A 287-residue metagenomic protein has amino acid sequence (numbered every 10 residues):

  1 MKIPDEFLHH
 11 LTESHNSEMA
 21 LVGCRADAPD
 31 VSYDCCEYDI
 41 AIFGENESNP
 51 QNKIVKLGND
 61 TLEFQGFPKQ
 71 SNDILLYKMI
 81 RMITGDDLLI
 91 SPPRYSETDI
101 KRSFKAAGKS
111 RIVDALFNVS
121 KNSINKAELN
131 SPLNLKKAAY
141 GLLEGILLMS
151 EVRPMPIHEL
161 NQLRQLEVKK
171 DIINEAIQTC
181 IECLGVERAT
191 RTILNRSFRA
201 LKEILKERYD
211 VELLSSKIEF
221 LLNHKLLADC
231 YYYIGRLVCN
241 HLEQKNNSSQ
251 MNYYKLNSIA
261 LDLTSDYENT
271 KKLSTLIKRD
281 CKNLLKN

Functional and structural regions predicted by a protein language model:
D5-E47: Active-site nucleotide-donor binding segment shared across nucleotidyl transfer reactions
G23-C24, G85, G145: Glycine-centered flexibility motif
Y33-C35, N52-I54, L76-K78, V152 (+1 more regions): General "foldedness" signal
E37-D39, I80-M82, P156, Q165: Generic alpha-helical propensity signal that fires on short helical segments and nearby coil/disordered stretches
Y38, I42, L62-F64, I177-I181: Generic preference for hydrophobic/aromatic residues in regular secondary structure cores
G44-K121, N125, L129-P132: Conserved catalytic core of two-metal-ion nucleotidyltransferases
F104-N287: Conserved nucleotidyltransferase catalytic core and NTase-mimicking acidic/glycine-rich helix/loop elements in nucleic
